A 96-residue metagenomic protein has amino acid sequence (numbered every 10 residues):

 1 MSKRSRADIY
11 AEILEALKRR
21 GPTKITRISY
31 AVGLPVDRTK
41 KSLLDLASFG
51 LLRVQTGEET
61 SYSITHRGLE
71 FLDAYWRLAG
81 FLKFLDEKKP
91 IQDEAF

Functional and structural regions predicted by a protein language model:
M1-L14: Short alpha-helical segments that sit at the start of domains
K3, G33-S48: Short amphipathic alpha-helical interaction segments
K18-K24: Short capping segments at the starts of secondary-structure elements
R27-Y30: A short acidic, leucine-rich amphipathic alpha-helix
A47-G57: A short, conserved structural fragment
E58-Y75: Basic, amphipathic "hinge/linker" alpha-helix immediately C-terminal to the N-terminal HTH DNA-binding motif
W76-F96: Amphipathic alpha-helical dimerization/coiled-coil segments that flank or bridge DNA-binding/regulatory modules
